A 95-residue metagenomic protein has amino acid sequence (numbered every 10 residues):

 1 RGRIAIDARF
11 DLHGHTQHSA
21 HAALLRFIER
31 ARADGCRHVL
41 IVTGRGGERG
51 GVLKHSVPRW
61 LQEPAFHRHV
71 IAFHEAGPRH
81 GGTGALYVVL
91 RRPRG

Functional and structural regions predicted by a protein language model:
R1-H38, T43-G95: Long, charged, low-complexity intrinsically disordered regions
